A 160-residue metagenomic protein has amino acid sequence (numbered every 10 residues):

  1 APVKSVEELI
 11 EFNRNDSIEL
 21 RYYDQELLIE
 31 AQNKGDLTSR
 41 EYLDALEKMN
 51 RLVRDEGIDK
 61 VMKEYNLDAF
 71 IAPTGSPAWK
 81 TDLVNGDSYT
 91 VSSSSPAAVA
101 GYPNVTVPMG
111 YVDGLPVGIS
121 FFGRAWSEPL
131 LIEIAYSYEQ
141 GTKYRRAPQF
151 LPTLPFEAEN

Functional and structural regions predicted by a protein language model:
A1, I10-S17, M62, A135-R146: Structural signal for hydrophobic packing residues in well-ordered secondary-structure cores of soluble enzyme domains
A1-E56, P108-P116: Short helix-loop capping/hinge segments that flank enzyme active sites or metal/cofactor-binding pockets
N13, V53-G57, V61-N66, T74 (+2 more regions): Sec/Tat-exported extracytoplasmic proteins
L43, Y65, T74-S95: Short, surface-exposed loop/helix-turn segments at secondary-structure junctions that function as lids/hinges flanking
E56-V61, S92-S94, T106: Generic recognition of flexible, low-complexity loop/linker segments
N85, V99-N160: Structural helix-boundary/capping segments
